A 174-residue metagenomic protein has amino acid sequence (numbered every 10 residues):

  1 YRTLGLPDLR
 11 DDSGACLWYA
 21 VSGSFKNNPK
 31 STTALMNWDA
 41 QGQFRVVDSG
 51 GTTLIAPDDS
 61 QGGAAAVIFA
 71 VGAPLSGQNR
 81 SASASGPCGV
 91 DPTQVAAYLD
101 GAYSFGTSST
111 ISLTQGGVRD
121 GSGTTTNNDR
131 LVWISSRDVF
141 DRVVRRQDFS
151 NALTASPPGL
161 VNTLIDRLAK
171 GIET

Functional and structural regions predicted by a protein language model:
Y1-T174: N-terminal pilin/flagellin-like segments and related low-complexity appendage regions
